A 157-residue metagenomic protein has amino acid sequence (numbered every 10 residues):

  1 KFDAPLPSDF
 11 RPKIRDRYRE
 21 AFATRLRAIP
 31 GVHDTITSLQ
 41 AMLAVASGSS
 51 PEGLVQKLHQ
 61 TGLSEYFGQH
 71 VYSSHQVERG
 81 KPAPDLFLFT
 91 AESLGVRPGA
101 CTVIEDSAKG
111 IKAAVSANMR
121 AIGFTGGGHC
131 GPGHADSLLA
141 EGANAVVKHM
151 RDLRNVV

Functional and structural regions predicted by a protein language model:
K1-H33: Metal-dependent phosphoesterase signature
D9, H33-T37, A41, S50-V157: Asp-based, Mg2+/Mn2+-dependent phosphohydrolase catalytic module
A44: Conserved serine/cysteine hydrolase catalytic core
